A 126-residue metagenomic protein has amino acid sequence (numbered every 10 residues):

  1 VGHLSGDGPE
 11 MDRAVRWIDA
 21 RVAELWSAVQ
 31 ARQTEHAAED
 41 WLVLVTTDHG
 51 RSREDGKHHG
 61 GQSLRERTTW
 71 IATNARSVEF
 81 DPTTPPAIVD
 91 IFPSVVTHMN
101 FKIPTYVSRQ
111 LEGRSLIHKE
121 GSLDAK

Functional and structural regions predicted by a protein language model:
V1-K126: Feature captures the catalytic ectodomains and active-site-proximal regions of enzymes that hydrolyze or transfer
